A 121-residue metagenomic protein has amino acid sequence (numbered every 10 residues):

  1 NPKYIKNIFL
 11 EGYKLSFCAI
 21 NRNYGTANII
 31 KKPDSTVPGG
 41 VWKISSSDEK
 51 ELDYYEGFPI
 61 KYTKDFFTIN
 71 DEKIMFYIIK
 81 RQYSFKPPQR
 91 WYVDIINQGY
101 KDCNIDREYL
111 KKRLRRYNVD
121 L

Functional and structural regions predicted by a protein language model:
N1-L121: Glycine-aromatic micro-motifs
